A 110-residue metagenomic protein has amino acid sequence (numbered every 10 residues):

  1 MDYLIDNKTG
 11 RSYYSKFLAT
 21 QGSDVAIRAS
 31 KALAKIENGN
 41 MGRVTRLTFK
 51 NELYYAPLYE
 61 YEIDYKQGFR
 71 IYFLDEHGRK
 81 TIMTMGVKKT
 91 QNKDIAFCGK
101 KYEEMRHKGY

Functional and structural regions predicted by a protein language model:
M1-K31: Arg/Lys-rich, positively charged N-terminal/basic patches that mediate binding to nucleic acids
L4-R11, I63-Y110: Enriched for short, Lys/Arg-rich terminal
T20-S23, N38, H107: Secondary-structure boundary motif
A32-K35, K101: Short alpha-helical scaffold segments that flank and stabilize functional sites
A34-I63: A short, surface-exposed loop/turn module that caps and links secondary-structure elements
